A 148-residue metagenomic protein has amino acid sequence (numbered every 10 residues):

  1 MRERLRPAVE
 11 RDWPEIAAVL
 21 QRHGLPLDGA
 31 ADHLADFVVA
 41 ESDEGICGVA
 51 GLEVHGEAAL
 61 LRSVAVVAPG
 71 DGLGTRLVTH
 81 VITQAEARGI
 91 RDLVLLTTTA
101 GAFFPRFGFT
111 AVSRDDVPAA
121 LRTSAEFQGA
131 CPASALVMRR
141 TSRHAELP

Functional and structural regions predicted by a protein language model:
M1-G29, E41, A135-V137, T141-P148: Short amphipathic alpha-helix that is part of the acyltransferase structural core
D12, E57, T99-A100: A generic "binding-loop/recognition-motif" signal
V39, E44-V54, A58-A65: Conserved beta-strand in the GNAT
V64-G72, T99: A short, internal acetyl-CoA/4′-phosphopantetheine-binding micro-motif in the GNAT/acyltransferase core
D71-A85, L95: Conserved acetyl-CoA-binding loop-helix of GNAT-fold acetyltransferases
T98-Q128: Conserved active-site alpha-helix within GNAT-family acetyltransferase domains
